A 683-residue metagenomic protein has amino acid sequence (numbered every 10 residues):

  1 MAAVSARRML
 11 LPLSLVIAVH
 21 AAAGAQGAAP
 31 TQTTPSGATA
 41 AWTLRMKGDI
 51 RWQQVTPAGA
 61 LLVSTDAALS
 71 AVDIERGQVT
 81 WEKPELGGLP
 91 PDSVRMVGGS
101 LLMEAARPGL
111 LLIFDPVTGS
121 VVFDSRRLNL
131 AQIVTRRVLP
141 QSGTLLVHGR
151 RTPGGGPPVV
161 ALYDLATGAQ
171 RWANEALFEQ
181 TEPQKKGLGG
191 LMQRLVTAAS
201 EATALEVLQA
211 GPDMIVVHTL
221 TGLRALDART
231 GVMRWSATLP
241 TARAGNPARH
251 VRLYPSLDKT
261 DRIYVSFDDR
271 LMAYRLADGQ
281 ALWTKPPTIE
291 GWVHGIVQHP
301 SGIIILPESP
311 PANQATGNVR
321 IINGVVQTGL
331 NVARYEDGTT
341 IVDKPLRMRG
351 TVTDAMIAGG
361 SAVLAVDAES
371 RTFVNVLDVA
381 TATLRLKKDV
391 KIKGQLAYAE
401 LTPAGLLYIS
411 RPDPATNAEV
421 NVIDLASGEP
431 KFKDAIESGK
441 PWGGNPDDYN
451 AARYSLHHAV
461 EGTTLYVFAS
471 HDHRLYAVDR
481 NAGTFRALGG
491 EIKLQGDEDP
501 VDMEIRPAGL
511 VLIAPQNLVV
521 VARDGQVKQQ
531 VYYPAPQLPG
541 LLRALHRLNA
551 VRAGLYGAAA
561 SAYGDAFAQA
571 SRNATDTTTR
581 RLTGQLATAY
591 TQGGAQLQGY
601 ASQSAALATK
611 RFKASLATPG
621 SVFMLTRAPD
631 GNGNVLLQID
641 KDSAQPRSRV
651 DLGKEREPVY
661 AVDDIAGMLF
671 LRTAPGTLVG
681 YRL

Functional and structural regions predicted by a protein language model:
M1-A6: N-terminal secretory signal peptides that target proteins for export/translocation
R8-H20: Bacterial N-terminal signal peptides
A25-L683: Secretory-pathway ectodomains
